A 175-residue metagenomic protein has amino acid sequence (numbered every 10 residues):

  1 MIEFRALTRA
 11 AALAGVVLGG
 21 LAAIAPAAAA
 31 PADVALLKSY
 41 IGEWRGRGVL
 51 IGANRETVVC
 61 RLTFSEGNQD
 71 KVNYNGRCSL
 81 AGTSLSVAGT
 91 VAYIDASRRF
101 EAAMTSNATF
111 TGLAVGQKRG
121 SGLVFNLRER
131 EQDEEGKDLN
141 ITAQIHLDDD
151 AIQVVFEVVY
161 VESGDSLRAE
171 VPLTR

Functional and structural regions predicted by a protein language model:
I2-A14: Bacterial N-terminal signal peptides that target proteins for export
L18-A27: C-terminal segment of classical bacterial N-terminal signal peptides
A27, Q117, N140-R175: Edge beta-strand at a domain terminus
A29-R45, Q144-H146: N-terminal helix-cap/turn-to-beta initiation motif at the start of protein domains
G46-V49, N73-L80, E101-S106, F125-Q132 (+1 more regions): Short beta-strand segments that buttress and anchor functional surface loops
E56-D95, V154: N-terminal glycine/threonine-rich, aromatic-flanked beta-hairpin/loop signature
R77-G120: Predominantly extracellular/secreted and cell-surface proteins with exposed, flexible low-complexity segments
A114-A143: Acidic, glycine-rich flexible loop segments
